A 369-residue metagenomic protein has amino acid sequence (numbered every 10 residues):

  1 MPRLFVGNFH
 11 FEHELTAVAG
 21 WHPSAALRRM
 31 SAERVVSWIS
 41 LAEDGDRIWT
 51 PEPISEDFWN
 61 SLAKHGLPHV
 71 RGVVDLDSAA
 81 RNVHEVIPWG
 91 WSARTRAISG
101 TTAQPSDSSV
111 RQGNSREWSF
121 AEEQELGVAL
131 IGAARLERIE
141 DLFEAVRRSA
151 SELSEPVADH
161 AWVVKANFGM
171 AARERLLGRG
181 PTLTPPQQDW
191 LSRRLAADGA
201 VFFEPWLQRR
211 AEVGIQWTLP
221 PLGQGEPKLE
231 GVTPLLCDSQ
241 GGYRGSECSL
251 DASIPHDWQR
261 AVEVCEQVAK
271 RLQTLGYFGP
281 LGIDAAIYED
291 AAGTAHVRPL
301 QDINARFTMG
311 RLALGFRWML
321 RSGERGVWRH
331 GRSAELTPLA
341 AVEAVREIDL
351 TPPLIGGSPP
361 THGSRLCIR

Functional and structural regions predicted by a protein language model:
P2-S40: N-terminal-proximal low-complexity accessory segments that begin disordered and transition into the first
L27-A42, I48-E152, G169: Conserved N-proximal alpha/beta basic substrate-recognition cap immediately N-terminal to, or forming the N-lobe
S154-L177, R194-R209, P234, I283 (+1 more regions): ATP-grasp fold ATP-binding core
A161-Q188, V213-G214, S239-S253: Glycine-rich phosphate-binding loop of ATP-grasp-fold ATP-dependent ligases
P185-Q240, I287-L300: Phosphate-binding site of ATP-dependent enzymes
A196-A200, E204-P205, G242-H296, L339-A340 (+1 more regions): A long amphipathic alpha-helix within ATP-dependent nucleotide-binding catalytic cores
W217-A269, G276, N304-G331: ATP-dependent carboxylate/phosphate-activation module, predominantly the ATP-grasp catalytic core and closely related
R321-R369: Peripheral (often C-terminal) accessory segments that flank ATP-dependent C-N-forming ligase machineries
